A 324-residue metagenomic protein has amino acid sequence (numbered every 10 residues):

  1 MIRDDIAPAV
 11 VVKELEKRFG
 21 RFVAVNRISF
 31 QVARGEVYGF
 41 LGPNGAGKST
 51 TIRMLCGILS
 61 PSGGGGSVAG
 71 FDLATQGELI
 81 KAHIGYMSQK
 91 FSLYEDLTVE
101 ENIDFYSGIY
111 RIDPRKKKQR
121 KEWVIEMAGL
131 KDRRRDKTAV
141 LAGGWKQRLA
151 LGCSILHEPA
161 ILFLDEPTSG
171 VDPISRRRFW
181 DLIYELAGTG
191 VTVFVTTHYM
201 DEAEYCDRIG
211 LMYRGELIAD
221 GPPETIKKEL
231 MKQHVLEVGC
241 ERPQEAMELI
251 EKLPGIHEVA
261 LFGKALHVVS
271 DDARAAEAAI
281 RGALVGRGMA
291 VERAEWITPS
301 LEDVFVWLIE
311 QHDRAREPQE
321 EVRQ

Functional and structural regions predicted by a protein language model:
G64-D72, L79-I80: Conserved ABC transporter NBD signature motif
D96, K137-A142: Conserved ABC ATPase signature
D104, G108, R115-R133: Conserved ABC ATPase "signature" region
E158: Conserved catalytic motifs of ABC-family nucleotide-binding domains
L162-D165: Catalytic Walker B motif of ABC-type/P-loop ATPase nucleotide-binding domains
D220-G221: ABC ATPase "signature
